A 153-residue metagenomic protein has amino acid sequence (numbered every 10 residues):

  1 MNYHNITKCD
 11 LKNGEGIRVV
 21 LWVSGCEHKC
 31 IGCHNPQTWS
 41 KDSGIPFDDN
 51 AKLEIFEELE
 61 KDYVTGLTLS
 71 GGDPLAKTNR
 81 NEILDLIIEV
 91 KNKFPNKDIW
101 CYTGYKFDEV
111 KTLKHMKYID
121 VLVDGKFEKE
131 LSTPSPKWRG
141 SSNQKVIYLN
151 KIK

Functional and structural regions predicted by a protein language model:
M1-W22, N35-K41: N-terminal [4Fe-4S]-dependent radical SAM core
V23, G71, C101-T103: A cross-domain feature marking catalytic cores of carbohydrate-active enzymes and several ubiquitous metabolic/repair
G25-K29: Short pre-active-site segment immediately N-terminal to redox-active cysteine/selenocysteine motifs in thiol-based
C30-T38, D62-T68: Short, basic/glycine-rich phosphate-binding loops at helix/coil junctions that contact nucleotide phosphates
S40-E54, A76-M116, V121: Canonical radical SAM enzyme core domain
E54-P74: Short Fe-S-cluster ligation motifs
G72, G104-K106, F127: Active-site beta-loop-alpha junctions enriched in small/polar residues
K77-I83, I88-K91, S132-K153: P-loop/Walker A phosphate-binding loop and immediately adjacent motor/lid segment at beta-alpha junctions
